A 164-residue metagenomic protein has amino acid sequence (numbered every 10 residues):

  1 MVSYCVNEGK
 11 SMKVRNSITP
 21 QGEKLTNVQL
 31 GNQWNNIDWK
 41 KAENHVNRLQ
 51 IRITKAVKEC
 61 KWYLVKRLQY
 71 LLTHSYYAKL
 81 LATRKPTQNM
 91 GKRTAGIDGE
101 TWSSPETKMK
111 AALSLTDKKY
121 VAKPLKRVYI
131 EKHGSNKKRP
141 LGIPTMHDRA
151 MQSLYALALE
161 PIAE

Functional and structural regions predicted by a protein language model:
M1-N44: Intrinsically disordered, low-complexity and often Lys/Arg-enriched segments
K41, L49, I53-E164: Conserved pre-catalytic core of RNA-dependent polymerases
